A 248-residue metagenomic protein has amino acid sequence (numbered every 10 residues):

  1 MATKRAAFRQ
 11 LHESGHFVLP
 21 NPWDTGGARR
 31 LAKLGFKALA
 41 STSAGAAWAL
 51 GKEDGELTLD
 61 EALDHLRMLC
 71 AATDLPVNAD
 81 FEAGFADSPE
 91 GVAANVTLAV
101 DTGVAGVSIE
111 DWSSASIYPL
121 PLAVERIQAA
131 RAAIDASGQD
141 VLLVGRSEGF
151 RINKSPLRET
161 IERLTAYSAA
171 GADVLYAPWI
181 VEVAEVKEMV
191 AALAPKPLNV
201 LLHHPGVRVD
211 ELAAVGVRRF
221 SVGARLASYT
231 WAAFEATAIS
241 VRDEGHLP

Functional and structural regions predicted by a protein language model:
A2-F81, F85-A224, Y229-E235, S240: Alpha/beta enzyme core
P178, H246-P248: Flexible, glycine/charged-enriched surface loops at secondary-structure junctions
D243: Active-site-adjacent C-terminal substructures of enzyme catalytic domains
